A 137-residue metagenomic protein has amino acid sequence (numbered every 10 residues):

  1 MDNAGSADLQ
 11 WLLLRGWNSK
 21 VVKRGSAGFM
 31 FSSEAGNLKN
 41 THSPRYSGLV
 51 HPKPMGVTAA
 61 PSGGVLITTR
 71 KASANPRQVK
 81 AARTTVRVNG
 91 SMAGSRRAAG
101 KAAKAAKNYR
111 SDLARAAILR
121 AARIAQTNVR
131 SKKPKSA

Functional and structural regions predicted by a protein language model:
M1-A137: Compact, Lys/Arg-rich rRNA/RNP-binding cores from ribosome-related proteins
